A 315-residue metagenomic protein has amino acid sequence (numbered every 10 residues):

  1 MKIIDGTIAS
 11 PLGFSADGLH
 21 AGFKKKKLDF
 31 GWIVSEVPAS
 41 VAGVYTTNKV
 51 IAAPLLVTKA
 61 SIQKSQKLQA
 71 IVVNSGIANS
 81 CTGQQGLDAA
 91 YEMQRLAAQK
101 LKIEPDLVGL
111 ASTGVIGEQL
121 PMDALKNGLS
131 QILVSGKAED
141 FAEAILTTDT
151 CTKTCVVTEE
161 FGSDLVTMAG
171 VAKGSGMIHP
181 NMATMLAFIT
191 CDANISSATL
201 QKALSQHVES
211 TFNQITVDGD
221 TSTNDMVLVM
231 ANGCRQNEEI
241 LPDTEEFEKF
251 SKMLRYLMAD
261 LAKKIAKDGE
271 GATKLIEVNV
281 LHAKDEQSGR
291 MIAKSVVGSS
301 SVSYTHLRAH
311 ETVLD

Functional and structural regions predicted by a protein language model:
M1-T46: N-terminal amphipathic/basic leader segments beginning at the initiator methionine
I51-I62, L87-K100, Q201-Q214, L254-A262: Short, well-ordered amphipathic alpha-helical segments that serve as non-catalytic structural scaffolds within diverse
I71, S75-Q84, D106-L125, T216-E239: Short, surface-exposed loop/turn segments at secondary-structure boundaries that line and modulate
G76, D192, M226-T244, A259-Y304: Glycine-rich phosphate/diphosphate-binding loops and the adjacent beta-loop-alpha structural elements that coordinate
A90-E92, M122-I145, I240-I265, I292 (+1 more regions): Glycine-rich and small/hydrophobic secondary-structure elements
K100-F212, S222: Glycine-rich, mobile lid/loop segments that gate access to catalytic sites or pores
L200-L254: Acidic, glycine-rich loop-and-beta core segments that form the ion-binding/anion-interacting portion of active sites
T305-T312: Conserved small/polar residues in nucleotide/adenosyl-binding loops
